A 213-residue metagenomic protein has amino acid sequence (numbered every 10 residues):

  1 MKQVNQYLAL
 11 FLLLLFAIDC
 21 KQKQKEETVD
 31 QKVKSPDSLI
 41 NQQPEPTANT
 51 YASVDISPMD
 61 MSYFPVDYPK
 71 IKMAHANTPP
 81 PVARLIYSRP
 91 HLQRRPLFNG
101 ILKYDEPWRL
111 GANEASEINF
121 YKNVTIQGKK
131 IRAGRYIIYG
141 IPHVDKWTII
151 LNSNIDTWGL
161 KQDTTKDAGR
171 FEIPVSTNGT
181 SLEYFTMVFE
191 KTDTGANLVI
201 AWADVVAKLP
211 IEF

Functional and structural regions predicted by a protein language model:
M1-I18: Sec-dependent bacterial lipoprotein signal peptides
C20-Q24: Bacterial signal peptide processing site
V29-V54: Post-signal peptide N-terminal segment of mature Sec-exported envelope proteins
D37-S38, M61, T164, T194: Coil residues (strongly favoring Ser/Thr
I56-G100: Early exported N-terminus immediately downstream of N-terminal targeting peptides
K103-K161: Mid-length scaffold segments of soluble, non-membrane domains
D156-G195: Surface-exposed, gly/pro-biased binding rims or lids
A196-A203: Short, exposed beta-strand-loop hairpins at the edges of beta-sheets in extracellular/periplasmic proteins
